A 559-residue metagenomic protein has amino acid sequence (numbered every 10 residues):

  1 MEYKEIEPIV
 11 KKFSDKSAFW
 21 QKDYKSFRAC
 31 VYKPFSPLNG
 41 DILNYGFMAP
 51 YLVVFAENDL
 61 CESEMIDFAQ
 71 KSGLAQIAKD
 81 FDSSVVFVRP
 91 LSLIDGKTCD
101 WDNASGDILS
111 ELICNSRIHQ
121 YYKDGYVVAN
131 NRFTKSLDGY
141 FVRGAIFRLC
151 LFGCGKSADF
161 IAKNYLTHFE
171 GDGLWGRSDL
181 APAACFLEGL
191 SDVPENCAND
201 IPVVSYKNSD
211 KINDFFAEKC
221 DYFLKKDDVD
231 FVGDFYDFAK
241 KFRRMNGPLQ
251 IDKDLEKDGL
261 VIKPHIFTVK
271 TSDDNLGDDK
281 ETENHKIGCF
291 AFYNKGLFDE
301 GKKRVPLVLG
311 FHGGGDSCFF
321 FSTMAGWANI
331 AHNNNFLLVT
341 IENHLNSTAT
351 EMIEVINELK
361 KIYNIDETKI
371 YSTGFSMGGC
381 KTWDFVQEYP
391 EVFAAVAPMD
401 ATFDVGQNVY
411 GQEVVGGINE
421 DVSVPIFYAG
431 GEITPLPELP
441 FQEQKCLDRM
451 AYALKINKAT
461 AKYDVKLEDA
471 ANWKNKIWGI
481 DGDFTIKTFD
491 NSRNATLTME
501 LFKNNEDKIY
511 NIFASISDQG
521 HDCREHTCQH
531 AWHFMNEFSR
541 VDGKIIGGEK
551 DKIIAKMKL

Functional and structural regions predicted by a protein language model:
M1-Y51, S84, N103-C114, Y121-F133 (+10 more regions): A domain-start/cap signature at the N-terminus of enzymes
L38-A49, V54-K97, L297-N346, V405-G406 (+2 more regions): Short substrate-entry loop that stabilizes the transition state in hydrolases
V54-A56, E188, F311, M399 (+1 more regions): Alpha/beta-hydrolase
D67-A75, L190-C197, F319-A328, C380 (+2 more regions): Alpha-helical scaffolding within the catalytic cores of extracellular/periplasmic polymer-degrading hydrolases
Q76-D80, S84-I146, G173-L180, E195-N196 (+8 more regions): Active-site-proximal cap/loop segments of hydrolase catalytic domains
G171-S191, E391-Q407, S423-P425: A conserved short beta-strand
V203-K207, Y428-G430: Short beta-strand/loop motif that positions the catalytic acidic residue of the alpha/beta-hydrolase fold
S209-K211, I433-E438, G520-C523: Acidic catalytic loop of the alpha/beta-hydrolase fold
